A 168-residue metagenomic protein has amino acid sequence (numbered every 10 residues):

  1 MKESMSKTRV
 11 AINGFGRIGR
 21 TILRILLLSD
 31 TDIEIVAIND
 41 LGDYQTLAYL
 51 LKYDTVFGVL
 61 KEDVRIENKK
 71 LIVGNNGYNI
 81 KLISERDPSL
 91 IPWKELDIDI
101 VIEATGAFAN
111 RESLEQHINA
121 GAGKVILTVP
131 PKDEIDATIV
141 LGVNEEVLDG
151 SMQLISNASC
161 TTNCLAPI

Functional and structural regions predicted by a protein language model:
K2-I168: N-terminal Rossmann-like NAD(P) cofactor-binding subdomain of oxidoreductases, focused on the glycine-rich
